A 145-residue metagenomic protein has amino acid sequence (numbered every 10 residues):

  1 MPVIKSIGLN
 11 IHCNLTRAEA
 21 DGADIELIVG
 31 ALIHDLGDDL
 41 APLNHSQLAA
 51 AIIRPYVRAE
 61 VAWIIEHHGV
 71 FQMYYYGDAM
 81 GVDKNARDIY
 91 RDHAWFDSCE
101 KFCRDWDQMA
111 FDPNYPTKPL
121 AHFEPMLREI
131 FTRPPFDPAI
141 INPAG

Functional and structural regions predicted by a protein language model:
M1-L32, L36-G145: Metal-dependent phosphohydrolase cores
